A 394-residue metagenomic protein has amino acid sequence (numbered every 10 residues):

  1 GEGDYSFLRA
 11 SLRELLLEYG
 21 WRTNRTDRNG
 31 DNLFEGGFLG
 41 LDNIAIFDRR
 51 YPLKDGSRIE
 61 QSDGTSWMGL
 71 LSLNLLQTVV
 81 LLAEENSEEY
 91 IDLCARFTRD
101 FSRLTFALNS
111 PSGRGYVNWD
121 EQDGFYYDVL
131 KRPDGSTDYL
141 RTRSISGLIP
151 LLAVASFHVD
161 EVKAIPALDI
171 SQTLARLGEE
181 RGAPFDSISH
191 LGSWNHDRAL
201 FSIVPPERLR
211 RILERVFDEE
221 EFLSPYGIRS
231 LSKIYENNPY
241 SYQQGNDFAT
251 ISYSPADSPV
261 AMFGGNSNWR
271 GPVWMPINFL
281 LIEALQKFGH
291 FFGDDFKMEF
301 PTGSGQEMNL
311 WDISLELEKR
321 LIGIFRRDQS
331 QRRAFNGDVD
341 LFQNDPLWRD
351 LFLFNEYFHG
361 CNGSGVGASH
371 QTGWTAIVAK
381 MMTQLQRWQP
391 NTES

Functional and structural regions predicted by a protein language model:
G1-S394: Acidic, mature catalytic/reactive cores of soluble proteins
